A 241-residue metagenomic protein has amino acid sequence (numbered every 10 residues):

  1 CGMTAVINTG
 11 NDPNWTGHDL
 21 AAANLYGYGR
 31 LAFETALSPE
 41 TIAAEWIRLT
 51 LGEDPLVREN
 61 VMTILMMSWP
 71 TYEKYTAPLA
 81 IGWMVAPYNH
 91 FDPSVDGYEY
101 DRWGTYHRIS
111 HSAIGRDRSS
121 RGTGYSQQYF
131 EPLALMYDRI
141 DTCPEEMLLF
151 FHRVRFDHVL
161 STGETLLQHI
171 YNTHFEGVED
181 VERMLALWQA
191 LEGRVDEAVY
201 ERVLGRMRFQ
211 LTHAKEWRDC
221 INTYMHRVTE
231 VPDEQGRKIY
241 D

Functional and structural regions predicted by a protein language model:
C1-D241: Catalytic domains of carbohydrate-active enzymes that cleave complex glycans
